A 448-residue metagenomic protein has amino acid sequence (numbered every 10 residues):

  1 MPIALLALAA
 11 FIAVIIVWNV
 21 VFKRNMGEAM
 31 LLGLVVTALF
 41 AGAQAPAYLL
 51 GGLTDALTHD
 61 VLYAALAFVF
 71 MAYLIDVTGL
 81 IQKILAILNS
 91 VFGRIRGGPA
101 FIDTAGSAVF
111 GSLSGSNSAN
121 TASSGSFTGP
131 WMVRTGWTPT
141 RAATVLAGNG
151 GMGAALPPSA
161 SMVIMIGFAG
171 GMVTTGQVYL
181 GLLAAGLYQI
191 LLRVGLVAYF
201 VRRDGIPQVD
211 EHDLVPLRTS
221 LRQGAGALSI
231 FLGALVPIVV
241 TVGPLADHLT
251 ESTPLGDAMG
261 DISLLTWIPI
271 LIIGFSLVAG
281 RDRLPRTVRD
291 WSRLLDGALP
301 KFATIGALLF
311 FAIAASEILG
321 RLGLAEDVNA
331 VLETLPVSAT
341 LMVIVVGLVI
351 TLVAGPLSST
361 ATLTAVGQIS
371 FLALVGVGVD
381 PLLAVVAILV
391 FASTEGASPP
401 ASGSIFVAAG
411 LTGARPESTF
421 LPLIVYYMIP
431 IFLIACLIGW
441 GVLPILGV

Functional and structural regions predicted by a protein language model:
M1-A9, H59-A64, S118-T121, L182-L191 (+7 more regions): Structural signature of hydrophobic alpha-helical transmembrane segments
M1-F68, Q82, Y199-I206, A414 (+1 more regions): N-terminal alpha-helical transmembrane segments of multi-pass membrane transport and channel/translocase proteins
P2-A9, F40, Q177-K301, A409-L433 (+1 more regions): Long, contiguous bundles of hydrophobic transmembrane helices that form the permeation core of multi-pass
A43-W131, P285-G376: Membrane-embedded alpha-helical segments and adjacent helix-loop junctions characteristic of multi-pass solute
Q44-D55, A169-Q177, V242-A258, I318-T334 (+1 more regions): Membrane-interface helix termini and inter-helical loops of multi-pass transporters
A65, G97-S112, T135-G153, V178-G181 (+4 more regions): Alpha-helical transmembrane segments of multi-pass membrane proteins
G79-L80, R94-G97, F127-A142, F168-T175 (+1 more regions): Juxtamembrane helix-boundary/capping and inter-helix hinge elements in multi-pass membrane proteins
L183-G186, A339-V345, V353-G367, F371-V448: C-terminal transmembrane helix pair
